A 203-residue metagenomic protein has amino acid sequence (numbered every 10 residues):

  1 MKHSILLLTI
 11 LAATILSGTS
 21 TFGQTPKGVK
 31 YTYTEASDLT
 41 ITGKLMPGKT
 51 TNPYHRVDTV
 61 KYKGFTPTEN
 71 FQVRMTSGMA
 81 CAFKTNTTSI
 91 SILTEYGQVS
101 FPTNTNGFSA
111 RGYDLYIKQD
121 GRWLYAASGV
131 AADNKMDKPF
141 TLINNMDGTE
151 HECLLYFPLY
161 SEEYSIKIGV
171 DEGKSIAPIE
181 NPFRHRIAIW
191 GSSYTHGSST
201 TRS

Functional and structural regions predicted by a protein language model:
M1-L8: Bacterial N-terminal signal peptides that target proteins for export
S4, T21-R186: N-terminal secretory targeting modules
L8-S17: Bacterial N-terminal signal peptides
T9, T85, T195: Ser/Thr-centric signal marking residues that sit in or immediately flank functional binding/regulatory motifs
S20-T21, R202: Composition- and surface-driven signal marking solvent-exposed, interaction-prone regions in large proteins
R184-S203: Catalytic nucleophile-elbow at a beta strand-turn-alpha helix junction centered on a G-D-S/GDSL motif, marking
